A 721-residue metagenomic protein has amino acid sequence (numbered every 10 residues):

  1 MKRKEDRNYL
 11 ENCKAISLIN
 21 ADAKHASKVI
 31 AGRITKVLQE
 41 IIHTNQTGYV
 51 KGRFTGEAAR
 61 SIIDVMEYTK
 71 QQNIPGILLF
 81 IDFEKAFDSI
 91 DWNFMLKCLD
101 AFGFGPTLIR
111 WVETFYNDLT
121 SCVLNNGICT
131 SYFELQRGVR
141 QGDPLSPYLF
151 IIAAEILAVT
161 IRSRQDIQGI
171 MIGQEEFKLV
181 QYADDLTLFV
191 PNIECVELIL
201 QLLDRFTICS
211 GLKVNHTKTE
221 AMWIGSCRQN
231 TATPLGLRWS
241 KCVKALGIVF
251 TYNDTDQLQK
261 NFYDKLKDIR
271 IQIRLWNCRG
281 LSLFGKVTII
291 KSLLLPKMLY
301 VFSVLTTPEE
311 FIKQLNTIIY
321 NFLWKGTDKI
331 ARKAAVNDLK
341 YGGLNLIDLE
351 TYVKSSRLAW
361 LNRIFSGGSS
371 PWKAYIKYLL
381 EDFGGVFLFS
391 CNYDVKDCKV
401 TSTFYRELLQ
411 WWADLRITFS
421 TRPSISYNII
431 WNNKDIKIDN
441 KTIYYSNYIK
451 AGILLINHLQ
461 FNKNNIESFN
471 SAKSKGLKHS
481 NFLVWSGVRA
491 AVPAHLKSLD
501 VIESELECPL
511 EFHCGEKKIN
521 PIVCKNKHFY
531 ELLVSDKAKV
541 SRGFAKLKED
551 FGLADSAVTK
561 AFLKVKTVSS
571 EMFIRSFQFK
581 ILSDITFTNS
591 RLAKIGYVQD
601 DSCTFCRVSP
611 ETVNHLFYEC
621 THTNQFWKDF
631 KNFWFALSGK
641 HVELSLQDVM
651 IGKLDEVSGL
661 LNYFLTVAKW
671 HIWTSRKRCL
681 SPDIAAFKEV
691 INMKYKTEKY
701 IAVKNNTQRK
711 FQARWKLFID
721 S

Functional and structural regions predicted by a protein language model:
M1-I156, T160, L582, V642 (+1 more regions): Conserved pre-catalytic core of RNA-dependent polymerases
K14, D82, L99, V112 (+9 more regions): Short, conserved catalytic/metal-binding micro-motifs enriched in Asp/Glu and His
K14, Q46-G48, I62, G76-A86 (+8 more regions): Catalytic palm active-site di-aspartate
S17-K24, T47-E57, T69-Q72, E84-S89 (+11 more regions): Conserved, non-catalytic sequence blocks in retroelement Pol enzymes and Pol-derived host proteins
G127, I199-L200, V214-V243: Short, conserved micro-motifs composed of acidic
G236-T307, L358-F365: Basic, alpha-helical interaction scaffolds
L315, D328-T586, A668, R676 (+1 more regions): Extended C-terminal regions of large enzymes
A593-V649: Short Cys/His-based metal-binding microdomains
